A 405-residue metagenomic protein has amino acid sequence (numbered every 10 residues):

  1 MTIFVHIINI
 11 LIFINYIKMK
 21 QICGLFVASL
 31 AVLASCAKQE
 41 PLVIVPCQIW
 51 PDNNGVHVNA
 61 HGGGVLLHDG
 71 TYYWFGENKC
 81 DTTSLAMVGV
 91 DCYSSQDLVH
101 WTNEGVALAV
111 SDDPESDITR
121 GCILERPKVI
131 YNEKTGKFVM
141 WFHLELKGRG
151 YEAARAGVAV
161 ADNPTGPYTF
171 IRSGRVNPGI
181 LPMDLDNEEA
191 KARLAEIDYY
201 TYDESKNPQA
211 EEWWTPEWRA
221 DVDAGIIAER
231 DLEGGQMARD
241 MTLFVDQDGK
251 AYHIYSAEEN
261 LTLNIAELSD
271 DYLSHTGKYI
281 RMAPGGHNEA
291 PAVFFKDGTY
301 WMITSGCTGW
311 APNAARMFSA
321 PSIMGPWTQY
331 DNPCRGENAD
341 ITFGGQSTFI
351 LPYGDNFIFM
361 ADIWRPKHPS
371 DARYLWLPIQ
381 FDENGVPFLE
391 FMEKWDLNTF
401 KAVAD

Functional and structural regions predicted by a protein language model:
M1-E40: Bacterial Sec-dependent N-terminal signal peptides
F13, C36-D405: Carbohydrate-active catalytic/glycan-binding domains of CAZyme proteins, especially the secreted or lumenal ectodomains
